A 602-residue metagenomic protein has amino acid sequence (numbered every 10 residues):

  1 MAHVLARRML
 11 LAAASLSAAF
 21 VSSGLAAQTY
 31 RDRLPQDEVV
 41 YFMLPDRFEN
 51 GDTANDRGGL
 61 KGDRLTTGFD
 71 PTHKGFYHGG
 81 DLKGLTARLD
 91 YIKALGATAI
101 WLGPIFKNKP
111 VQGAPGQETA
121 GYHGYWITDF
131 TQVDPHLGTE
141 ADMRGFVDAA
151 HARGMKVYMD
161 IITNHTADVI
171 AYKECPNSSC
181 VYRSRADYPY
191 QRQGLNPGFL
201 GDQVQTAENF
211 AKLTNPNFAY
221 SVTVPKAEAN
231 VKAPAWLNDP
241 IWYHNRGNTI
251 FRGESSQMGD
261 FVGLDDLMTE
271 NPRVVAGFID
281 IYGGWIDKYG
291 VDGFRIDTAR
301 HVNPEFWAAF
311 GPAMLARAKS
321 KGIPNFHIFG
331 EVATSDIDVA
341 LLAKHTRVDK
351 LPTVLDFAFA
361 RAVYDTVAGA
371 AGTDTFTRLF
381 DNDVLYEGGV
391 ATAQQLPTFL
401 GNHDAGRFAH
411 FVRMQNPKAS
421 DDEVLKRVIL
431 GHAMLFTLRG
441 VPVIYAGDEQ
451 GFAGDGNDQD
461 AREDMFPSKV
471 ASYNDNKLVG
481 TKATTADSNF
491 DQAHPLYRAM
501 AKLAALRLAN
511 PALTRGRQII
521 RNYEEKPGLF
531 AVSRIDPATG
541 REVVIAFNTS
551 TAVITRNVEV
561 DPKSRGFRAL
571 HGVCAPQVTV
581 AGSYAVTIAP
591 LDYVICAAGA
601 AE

Functional and structural regions predicted by a protein language model:
L5-F42, R57-K61, H78, K83-T86 (+6 more regions): Carbohydrate-interacting/catalytic domains
D32-V39, D46-G284, K288-Y289, F310-K319 (+2 more regions): Substrate-binding/active-site clefts of carbohydrate-active enzymes
V40-F42, A99, K156-Y158, G293-R295 (+3 more regions): Structural preference for beta-strand elements that scaffold enzyme active sites
M43, I92, L102, F130 (+10 more regions): Conserved, mostly hydrophobic/aromatic
L44-R47, F106, D134-L137, T163-H165 (+9 more regions): Short, flexible loop/turn elements at secondary-structure junctions
F48-R57, G406-A409, N474-N476: Short, solvent-exposed loop/turn elements at domain surfaces
V147, H165, P176, C180 (+11 more regions): Active-site-proximal helices and loops of the catalytic beta/alpha 8
A393-D421: Active-site clefts of carbohydrate-active enzymes
